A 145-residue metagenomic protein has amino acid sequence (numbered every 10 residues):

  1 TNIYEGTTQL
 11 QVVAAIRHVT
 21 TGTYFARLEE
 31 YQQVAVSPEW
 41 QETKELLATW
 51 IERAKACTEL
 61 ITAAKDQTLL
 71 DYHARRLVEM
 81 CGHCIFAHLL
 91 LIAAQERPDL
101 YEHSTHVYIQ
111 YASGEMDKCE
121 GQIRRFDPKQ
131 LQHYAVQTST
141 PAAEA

Functional and structural regions predicted by a protein language model:
T1-A145: Flavin-dependent oxidoreductase catalytic core characteristic of acyl-CoA dehydrogenase/oxidase-like enzymes
